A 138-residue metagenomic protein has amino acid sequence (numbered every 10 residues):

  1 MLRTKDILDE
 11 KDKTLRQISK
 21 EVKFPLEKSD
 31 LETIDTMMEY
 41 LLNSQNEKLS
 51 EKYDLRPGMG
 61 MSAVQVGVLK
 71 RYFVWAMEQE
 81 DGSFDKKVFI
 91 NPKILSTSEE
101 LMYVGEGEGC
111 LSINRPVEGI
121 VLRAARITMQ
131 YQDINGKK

Functional and structural regions predicted by a protein language model:
M1-K138: Positively charged
